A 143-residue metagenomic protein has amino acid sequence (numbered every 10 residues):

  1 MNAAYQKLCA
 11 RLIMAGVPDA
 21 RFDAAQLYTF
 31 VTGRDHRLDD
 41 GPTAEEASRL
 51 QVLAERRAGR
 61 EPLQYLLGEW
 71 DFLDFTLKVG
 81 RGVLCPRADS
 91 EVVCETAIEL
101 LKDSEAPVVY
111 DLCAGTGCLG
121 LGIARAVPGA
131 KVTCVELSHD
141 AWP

Functional and structural regions predicted by a protein language model:
M1-P42: Non-catalytic accessory regions of SAM-dependent methyltransferases
A4-K7, D23, R49, D89-V92 (+1 more regions): Charged catalytic carboxylate motif
Y5, A24, L50, R60-L63 (+2 more regions): A general structural signal for well-ordered alpha-helical segments in protein cores
G16, A20, D35-H36, P62 (+2 more regions): Secondary-structure boundary/capping signal
Y28-E99: Conserved AdoMet
V92-P143: Conserved SAM/SAH cofactor-binding pocket of Class I
